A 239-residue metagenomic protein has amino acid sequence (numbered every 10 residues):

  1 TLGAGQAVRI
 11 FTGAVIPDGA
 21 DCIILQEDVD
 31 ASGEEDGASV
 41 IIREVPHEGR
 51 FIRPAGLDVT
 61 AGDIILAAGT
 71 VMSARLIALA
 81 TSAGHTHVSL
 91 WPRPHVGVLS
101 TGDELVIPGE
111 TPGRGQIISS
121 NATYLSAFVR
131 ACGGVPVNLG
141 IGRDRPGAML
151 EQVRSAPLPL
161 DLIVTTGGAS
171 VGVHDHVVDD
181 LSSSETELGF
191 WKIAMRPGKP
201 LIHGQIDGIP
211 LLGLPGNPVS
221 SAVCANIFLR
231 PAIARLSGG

Functional and structural regions predicted by a protein language model:
T1-G140: Short, glycine/charged-enriched hinge/interface segments at domain edges or termini
G3-A4, I23, Y124-S183: N-terminal small/polar loop signature for handling phosphorylated ligands or for N-terminal nucleophile
G13-A14, D103-E104, G168-V171, G216: Short glycine-rich anion-binding loops that position phosphate/pyrophosphate groups of nucleotides and phosphorylated
I16, V59, D180-G239: Flexible glycine/proline-rich
P17, A74, V171-V173, S220: Short glycine-rich, flexible loops that bind phosphorylated cofactors or substrates
D21-C22, E110-P112, D175-D179, A225-I227: Short amphipathic alpha-helical segments
A83-T86, L105, F128, C132-V135 (+3 more regions): Change "in soluble alpha/beta enzymes" to "in soluble alpha/beta proteins
I117-A122, G142-G147, W191-P200: A general structural motif
